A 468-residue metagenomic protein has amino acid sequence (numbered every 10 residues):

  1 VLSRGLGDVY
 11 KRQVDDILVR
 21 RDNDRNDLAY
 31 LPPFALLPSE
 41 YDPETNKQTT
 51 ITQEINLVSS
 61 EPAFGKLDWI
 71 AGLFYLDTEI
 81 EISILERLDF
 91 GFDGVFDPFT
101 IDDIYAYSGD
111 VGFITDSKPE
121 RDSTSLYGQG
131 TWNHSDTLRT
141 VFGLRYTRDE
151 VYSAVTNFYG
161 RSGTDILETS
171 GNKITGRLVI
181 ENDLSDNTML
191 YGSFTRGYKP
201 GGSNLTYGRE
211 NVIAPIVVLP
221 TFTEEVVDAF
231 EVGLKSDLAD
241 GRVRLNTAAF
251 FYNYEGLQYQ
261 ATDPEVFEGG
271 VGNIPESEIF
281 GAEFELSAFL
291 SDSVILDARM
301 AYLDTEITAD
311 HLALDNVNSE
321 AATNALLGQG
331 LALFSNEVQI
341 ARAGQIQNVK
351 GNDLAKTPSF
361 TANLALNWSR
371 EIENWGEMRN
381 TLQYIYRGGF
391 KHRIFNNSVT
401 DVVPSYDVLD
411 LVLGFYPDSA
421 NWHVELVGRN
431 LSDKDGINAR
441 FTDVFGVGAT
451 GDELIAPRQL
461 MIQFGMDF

Functional and structural regions predicted by a protein language model:
V1-Q13: Single conserved hydrophobic/aromatic residue that forms the stacking wall/gate of nucleotide- or nucleobase-binding
D8, G65-L67, T137-T140, N187-L190 (+4 more regions): Repeated loop/turn-to-beta-strand initiation elements of outer-membrane beta-barrel proteins
K11-R25, D183, M189-T195, T221-A282 (+4 more regions): Membrane-embedded beta-barrel scaffold of Gram-negative outer-membrane proteins
V14-R20, L73-E79, Y146-Y152, F194-P200 (+10 more regions): Transmembrane beta-strands of outer-membrane beta-barrel pores
R20-P43, L85-I114, V151-N172, G202-T221 (+4 more regions): Solvent-exposed loop segments that connect transmembrane elements
L57-S60, D68-L76, S117-Y252, N367: Structural signature of Gram-negative outer-membrane beta-barrels, strongest in the C-terminal barrel of TonB-dependent
V58, F64, A249-N253, G272-R393 (+1 more regions): Gram-negative outer-membrane beta-barrel transporters
Q383-F395, F415-F468: C-terminal beta-signal and adjacent terminal beta-strands/loops of Gram-negative outer-membrane beta-barrel proteins
